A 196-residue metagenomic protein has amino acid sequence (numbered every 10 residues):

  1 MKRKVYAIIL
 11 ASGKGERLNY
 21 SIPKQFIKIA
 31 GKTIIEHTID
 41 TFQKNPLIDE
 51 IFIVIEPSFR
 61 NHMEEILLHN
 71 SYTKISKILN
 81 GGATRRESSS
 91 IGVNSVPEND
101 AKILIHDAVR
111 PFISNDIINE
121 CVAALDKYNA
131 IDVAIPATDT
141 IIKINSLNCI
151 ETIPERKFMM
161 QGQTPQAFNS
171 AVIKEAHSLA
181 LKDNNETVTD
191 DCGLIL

Functional and structural regions predicted by a protein language model:
K2-R60: N-terminal glycine-rich phosphate-binding loop and ensuing alpha1 helix
I8-S12, V54, H106, A134-P136 (+2 more regions): Short beta-strand segments
I9, I35, G92, H106-D107 (+2 more regions): Residue-level signal for inorganic ion chemistry
E16, A108-F112: Acidic metal-phosphate-binding loop of nucleotide-sugar-dependent transferases
L18, M63-E64, C121: Hydrophobic packing residues within well-ordered alpha-helices of enzyme cores
E36-D100, D183: Conserved N-terminal catalytic core of the sugar/cofactor nucleotidyltransferase
K102-L104: Short aromatic/hydrophobic "clamp" motif used to bind/position activated sugar donors
F112-L196: Conserved core of the sugar-phosphate nucleotidyltransferase
